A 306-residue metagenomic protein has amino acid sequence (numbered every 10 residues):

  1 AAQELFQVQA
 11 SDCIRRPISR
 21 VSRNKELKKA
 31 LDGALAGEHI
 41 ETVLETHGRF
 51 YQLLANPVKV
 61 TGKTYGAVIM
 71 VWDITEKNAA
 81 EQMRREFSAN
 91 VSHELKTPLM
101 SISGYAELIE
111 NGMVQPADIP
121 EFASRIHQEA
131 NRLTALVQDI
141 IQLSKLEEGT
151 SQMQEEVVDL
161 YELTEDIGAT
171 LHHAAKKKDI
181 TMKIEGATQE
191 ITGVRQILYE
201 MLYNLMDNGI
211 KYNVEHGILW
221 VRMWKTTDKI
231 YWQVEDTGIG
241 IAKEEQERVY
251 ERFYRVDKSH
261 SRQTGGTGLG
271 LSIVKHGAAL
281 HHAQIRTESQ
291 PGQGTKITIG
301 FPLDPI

Functional and structural regions predicted by a protein language model:
I14-E76: PAS-family sensory/regulatory modules and their coupling/dimerization elements
E110-A117: Short acidic helix/loop segment immediately C-terminal to the autophosphorylated histidine in two-component histidine
Q128-L133: Short alpha-helical segment of the dimerization/phosphotransfer core of two-component systems
E148-M153, G186, E190-Q196: Conserved micro-motifs of the catalytic ATP-binding
H216-D228: Short beta-strand/loop element within the Bergerat-fold HATPase_c
I241-R255: Short conserved segment of the HATPase_c
H282-A283: Conserved glycine-rich
